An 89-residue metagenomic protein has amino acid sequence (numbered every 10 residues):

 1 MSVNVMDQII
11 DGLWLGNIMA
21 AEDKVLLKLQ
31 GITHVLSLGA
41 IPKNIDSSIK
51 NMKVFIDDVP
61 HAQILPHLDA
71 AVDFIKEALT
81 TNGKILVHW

Functional and structural regions predicted by a protein language model:
M1-I85: Cysteine-based protein phosphatase catalytic domain of the PTP/DSP
W89: Short cysteine clusters
